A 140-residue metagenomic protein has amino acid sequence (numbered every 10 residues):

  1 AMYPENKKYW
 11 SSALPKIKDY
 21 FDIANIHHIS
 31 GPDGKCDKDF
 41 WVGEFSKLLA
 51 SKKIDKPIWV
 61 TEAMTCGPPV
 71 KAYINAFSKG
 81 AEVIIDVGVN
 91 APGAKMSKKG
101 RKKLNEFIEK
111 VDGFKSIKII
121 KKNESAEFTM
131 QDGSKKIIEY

Functional and structural regions predicted by a protein language model:
A1-P4, I26-S30, V60-T65, D86-N90 (+1 more regions): Active-site-proximal beta-strand/loop segments in catalytic clefts of secreted hydrolases
Y3, G34-K35, K103-E106: Short linear motifs at secondary-structure transitions and domain/linker junctions
K7: Short, well-ordered, mixed-charge alpha-helical segments that flank or form enzyme active sites
W10-A72: Glycoside hydrolase catalytic-domain groove-lining segments
T65-Y140: Aromatic- and carboxylate-lined catalytic core of secreted/periplasmic carbohydrate-active enzymes
